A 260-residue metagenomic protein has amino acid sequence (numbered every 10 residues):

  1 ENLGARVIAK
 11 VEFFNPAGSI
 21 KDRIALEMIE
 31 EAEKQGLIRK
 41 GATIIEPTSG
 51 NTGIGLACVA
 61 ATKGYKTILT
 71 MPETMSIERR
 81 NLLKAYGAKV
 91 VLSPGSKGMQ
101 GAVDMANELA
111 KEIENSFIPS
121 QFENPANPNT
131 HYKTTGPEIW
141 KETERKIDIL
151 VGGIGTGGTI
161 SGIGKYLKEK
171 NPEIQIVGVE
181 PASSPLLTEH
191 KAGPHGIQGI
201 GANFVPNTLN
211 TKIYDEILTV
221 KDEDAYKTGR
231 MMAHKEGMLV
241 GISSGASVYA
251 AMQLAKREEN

Functional and structural regions predicted by a protein language model:
E1-N260: PLP-dependent amino-acid enzyme catalytic core
